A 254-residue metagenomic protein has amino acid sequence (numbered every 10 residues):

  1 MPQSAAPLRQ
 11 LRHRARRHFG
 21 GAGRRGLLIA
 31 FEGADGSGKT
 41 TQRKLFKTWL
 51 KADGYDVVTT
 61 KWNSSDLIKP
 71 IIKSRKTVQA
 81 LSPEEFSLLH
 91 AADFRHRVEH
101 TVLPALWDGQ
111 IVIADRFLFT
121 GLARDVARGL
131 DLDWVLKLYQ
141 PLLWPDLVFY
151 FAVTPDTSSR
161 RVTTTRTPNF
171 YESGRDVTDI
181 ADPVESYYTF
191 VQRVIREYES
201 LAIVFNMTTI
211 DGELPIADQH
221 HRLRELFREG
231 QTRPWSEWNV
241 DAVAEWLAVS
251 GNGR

Functional and structural regions predicted by a protein language model:
P2-F19, K47, T163-R254: NTP-dependent small-molecule kinase module
G21-K47: Walker A (P-loop) phosphate-binding motif
L28-F31, I111, V148: Hydrophobic "anchor" residues on beta-strands that sit immediately upstream of conserved functional sites
K51-L143: ATP-dependent small-molecule kinase phosphotransfer cores that center on conserved nucleotide phosphate-binding segments
T60, F151, I210: Hydrophobic residues at beta-strand termini and immediately following loops that shape nucleotide-binding pockets
S64-D66, L118-F119, V153-S159, P215-I216: Conserved nucleotide-binding/hydrolysis micro-motifs of P-loop NTPases
G121-R196: A glycine- and Lys/Arg-enriched "phosphate-lid" helix/loop adjacent to the NTP-binding pocket of small-molecule kinases
